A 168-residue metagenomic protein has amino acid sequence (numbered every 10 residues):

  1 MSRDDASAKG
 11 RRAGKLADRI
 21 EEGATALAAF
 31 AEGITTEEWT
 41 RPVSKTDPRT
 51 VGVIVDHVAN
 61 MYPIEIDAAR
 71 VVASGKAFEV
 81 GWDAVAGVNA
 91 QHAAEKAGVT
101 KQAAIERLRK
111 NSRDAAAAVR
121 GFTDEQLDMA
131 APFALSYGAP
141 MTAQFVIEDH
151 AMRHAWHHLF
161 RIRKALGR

Functional and structural regions predicted by a protein language model:
M1-L16, I64-N111, R168: Short, helix-capping/interhelical loops that line the mouth of catalytic, cofactor-, or ligand-binding pockets
M1-S7, T36-V55, W82-T100, A118 (+1 more regions): Short, charge-rich amphipathic segments
A6-E38, N60-D67, V71, D149-W156: Alpha-helical bundle segments that constitute or directly flank the non-heme di-iron/ferroxidase center
G10, A17, S44-K45, G98 (+3 more regions): A generic helix-loop boundary/linker signal
G14-E21, V55, A59, Q102-I105 (+4 more regions): Short amphipathic alpha-helical segments with heptad-repeat character
R19, F30, V72, R107 (+4 more regions): Residues that form generic nucleotide/phosphate-binding pockets
A29-E32, T36, P63-R70, R113-L127 (+1 more regions): Charged/polar positions within long, soluble alpha-helices
R41-G87, A130-R168: Short, contiguous alpha-helical
